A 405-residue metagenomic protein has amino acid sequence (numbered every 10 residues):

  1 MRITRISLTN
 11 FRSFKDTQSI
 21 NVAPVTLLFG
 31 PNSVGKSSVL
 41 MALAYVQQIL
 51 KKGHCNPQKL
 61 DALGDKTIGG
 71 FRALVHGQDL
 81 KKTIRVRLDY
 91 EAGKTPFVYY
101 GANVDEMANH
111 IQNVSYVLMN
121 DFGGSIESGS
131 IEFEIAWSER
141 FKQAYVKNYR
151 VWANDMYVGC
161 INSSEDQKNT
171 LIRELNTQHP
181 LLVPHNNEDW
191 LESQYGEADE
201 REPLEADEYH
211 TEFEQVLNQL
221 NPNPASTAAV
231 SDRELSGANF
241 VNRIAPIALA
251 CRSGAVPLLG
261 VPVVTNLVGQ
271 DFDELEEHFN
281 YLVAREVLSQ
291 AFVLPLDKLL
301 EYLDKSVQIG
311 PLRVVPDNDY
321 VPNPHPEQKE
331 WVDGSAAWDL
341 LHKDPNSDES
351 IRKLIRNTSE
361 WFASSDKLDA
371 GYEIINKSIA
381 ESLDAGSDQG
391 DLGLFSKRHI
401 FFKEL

Functional and structural regions predicted by a protein language model:
M1-P322, E349, A370, I374-N376 (+1 more regions): P-loop NTPase switch/coupling surface
G30-P31, G371-L405: Conserved ABC ATPase signature
L294-K298, T358-F362, D388-Q389: Generic recognition of flexible, low-complexity loop/linker segments
Y302, P345-N357: Extended, H/D-rich, highly charged conserved domains that either
P322-E330: Short secondary-structure boundary/capping segments
E327, S335-D348: Conserved catalytic-core segment of nucleotide-activated headgroup transferases in glycan assembly
R356-K377: ABC-family P-loop ATPase nucleotide-binding domains
